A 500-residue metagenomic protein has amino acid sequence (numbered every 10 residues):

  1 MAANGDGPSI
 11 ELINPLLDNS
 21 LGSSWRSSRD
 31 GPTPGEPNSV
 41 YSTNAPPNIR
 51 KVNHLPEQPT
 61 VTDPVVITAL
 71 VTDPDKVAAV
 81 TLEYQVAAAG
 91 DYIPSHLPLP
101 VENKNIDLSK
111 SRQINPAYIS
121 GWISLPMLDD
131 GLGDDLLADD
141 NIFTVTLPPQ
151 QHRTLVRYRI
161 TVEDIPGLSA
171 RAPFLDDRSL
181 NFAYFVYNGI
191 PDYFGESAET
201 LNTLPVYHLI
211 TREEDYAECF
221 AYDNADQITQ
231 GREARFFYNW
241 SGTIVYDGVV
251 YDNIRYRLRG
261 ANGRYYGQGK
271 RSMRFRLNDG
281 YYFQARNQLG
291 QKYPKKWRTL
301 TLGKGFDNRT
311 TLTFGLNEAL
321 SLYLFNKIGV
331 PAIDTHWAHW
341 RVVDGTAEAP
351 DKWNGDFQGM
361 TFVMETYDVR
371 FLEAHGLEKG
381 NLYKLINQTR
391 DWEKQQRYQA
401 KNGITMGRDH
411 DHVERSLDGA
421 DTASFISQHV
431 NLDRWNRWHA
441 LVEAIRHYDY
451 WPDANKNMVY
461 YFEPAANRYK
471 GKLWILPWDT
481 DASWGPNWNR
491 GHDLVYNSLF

Functional and structural regions predicted by a protein language model:
M1-V66, L70-T72, K104-D107, R112 (+2 more regions): Intrinsically disordered, low-complexity linkers and terminal tails enriched in Ser/Thr/Pro/Gly with interspersed basic
I67-K76, V86-G90, D164: Extracellular acidic, Ser/Thr/Pro-rich low-complexity tracts
I123-L125, G133-T146: Aromatic sugar-binding surface patches on proteins that engage polysaccharides or sugar-phosphate polymers
P148-L155: Surface-exposed, short loops/turns at beta-strand junctions within beta-sandwich domains
H152, V162-R171: Short acidic/polar inter-strand loop motif in beta-rich domains
S272-R309, G315, K327-T335, V342-Y448 (+2 more regions): Internal "kinase-insert"/substrate-recognition segments embedded within catalytic cores of ATP-dependent enzymes
A465-F500: C-terminal catalytic region of ATP-dependent kinase domains
